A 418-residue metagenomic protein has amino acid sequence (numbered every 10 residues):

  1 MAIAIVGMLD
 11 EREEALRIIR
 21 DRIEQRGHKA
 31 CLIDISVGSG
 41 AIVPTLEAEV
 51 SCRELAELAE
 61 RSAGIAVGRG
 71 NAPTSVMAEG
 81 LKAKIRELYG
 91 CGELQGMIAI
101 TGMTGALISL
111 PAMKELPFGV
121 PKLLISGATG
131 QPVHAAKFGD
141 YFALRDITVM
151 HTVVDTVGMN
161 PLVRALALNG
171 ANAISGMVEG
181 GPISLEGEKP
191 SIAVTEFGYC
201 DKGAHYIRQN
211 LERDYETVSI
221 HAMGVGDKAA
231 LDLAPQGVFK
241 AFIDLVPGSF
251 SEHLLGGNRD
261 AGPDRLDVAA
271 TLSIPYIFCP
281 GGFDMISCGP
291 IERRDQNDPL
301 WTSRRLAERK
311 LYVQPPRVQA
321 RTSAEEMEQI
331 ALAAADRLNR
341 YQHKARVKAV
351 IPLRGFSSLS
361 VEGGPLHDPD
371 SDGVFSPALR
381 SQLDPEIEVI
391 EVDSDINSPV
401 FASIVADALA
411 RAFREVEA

Functional and structural regions predicted by a protein language model:
M1-A41, G96, G102-E115, G119-L124: N-terminal phosphate-binding or glycine-rich loops at protein starts, especially the Walker A/P-loop of NTPases
A4, E11-C31, R259-A418: C-terminal non-catalytic interaction/assembly regions of soluble proteins
M8-E14, Q95, A99-S109, T129-G130 (+6 more regions): Gly/Ser/Thr-rich loops at beta-strand to alpha-helix junctions that form or flank small-molecule/cofactor-binding
R12-E24, C31, V37-V50, G187-K228 (+1 more regions): Glycine-rich phosphate/diphosphate-binding loop of Rossmann-like nucleotide-binding domains
V43-E93: Phosphate/nucleotide-donor binding subsite
I65-R69, V133-Y199, Q329, D336 (+1 more regions): Cap/lid and interdomain-hinge subdomains that line or gate substrate/regulatory clefts in soluble alpha/beta enzymes
G96, I108-G139, T148-H151, V218-A222 (+1 more regions): Short, acidic/small-residue loops that bind anionic groups at enzyme active sites
A99-F118, A204-R208, R265, V361-D368: Short Gly/Thr/Asp-enriched flexible loops that form oxyanion-binding sites at enzyme active sites
